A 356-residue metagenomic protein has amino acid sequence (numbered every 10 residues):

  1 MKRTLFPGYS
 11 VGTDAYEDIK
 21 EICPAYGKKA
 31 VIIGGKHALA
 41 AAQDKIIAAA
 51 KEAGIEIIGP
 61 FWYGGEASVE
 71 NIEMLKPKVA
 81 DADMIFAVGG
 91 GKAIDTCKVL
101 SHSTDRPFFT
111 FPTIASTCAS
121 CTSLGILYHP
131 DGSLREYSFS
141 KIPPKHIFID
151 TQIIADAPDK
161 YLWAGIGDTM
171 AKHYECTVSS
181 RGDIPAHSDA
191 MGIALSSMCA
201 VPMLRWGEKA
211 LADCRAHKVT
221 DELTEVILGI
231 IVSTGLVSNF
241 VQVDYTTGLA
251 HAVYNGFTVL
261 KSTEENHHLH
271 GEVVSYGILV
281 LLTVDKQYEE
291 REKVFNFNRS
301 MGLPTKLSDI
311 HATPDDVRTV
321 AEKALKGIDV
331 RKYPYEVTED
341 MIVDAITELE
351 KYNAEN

Functional and structural regions predicted by a protein language model:
M1-M84, L307: ATP/NTP phosphate-donor binding region
K2, Q287-N356: C-terminal charged capping/lid subdomain of soluble metabolic enzymes
Y16, L39-Q43, K92-V99, T117-C121 (+1 more regions): Short glycine/serine/threonine-rich phosphate/pyrophosphate-binding segments that cradle anionic phosphate groups
P24, K51-I55, A80, G132 (+13 more regions): Generic secondary-structure signature for well-ordered alpha-helical cores
V79-L100, T104-A115: A short, small-residue-rich loop immediately preceding and capping a beta-strand
H102-L195: A glycine/threonine-rich phosphate-anchoring loop and its flanking beta-alpha core in nucleotide/phosphate-binding
A186-N296: Active-site segments that bind and position negatively charged phosphate/pyrophosphate groups
